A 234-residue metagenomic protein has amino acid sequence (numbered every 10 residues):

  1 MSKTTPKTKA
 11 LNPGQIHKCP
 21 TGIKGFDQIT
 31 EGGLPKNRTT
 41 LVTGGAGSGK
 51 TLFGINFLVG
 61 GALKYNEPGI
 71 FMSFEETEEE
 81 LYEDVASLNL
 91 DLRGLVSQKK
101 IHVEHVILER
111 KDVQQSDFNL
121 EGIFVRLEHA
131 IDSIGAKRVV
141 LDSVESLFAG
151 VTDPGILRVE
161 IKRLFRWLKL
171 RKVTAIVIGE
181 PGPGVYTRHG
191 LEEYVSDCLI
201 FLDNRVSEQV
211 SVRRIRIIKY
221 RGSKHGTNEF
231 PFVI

Functional and structural regions predicted by a protein language model:
M1-H17, L108, V125, H129-I134 (+1 more regions): Conserved P-loop NTPase
M1-N37, T43: Extreme N-terminal, non-catalytic leader segments that precede Walker-type/kinase nucleotide-binding cores
C19-I23, D27, K36, T51 (+9 more regions): Amphipathic alpha-helical transducer elements in NTP-driven molecular machines
I29-G94: Walker A/P-loop NTP-binding active-site region of P-loop NTPases, recognizing the glycine-rich GxxxxGKT/S
T39-L41, P68, K137-R138, T174-I176: Residue-level preference for the first positions of well-ordered beta-strands
Y65-A149: Conserved inter-motif catalytic segment of the P-loop NTP-binding fold
E128, G150-P181: Substrate-engagement module of ASCE P-loop NTPases
W167, V173-I234: Phosphate-binding/switch region of NTP-binding enzymes
